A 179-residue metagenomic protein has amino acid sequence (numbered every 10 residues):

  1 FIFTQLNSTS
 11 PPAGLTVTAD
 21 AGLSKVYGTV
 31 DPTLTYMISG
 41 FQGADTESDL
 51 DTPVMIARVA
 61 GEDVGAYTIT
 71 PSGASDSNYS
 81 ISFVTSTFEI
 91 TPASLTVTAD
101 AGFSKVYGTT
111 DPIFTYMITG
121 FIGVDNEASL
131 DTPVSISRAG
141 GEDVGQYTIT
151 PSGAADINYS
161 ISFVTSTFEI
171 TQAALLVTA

Functional and structural regions predicted by a protein language model:
F1-A179: Solvent-exposed beta-strand/loop surfaces, strongest in extracytoplasmic domains of secreted and cell-surface proteins
